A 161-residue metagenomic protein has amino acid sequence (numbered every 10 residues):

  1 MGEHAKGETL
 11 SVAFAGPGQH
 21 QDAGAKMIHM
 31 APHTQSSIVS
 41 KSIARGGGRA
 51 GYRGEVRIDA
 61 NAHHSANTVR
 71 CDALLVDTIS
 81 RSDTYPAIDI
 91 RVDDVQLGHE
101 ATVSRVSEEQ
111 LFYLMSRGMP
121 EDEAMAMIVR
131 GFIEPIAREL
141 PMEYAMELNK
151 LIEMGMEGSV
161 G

Functional and structural regions predicted by a protein language model:
M1-M119, A137-G161: Conserved beta-strand/loop scaffold segments within soluble protein domains that form the structured core and edges
S107, M127-E134: Small/polar glycine-rich anion-binding or flexible loop at a beta-alpha turn
